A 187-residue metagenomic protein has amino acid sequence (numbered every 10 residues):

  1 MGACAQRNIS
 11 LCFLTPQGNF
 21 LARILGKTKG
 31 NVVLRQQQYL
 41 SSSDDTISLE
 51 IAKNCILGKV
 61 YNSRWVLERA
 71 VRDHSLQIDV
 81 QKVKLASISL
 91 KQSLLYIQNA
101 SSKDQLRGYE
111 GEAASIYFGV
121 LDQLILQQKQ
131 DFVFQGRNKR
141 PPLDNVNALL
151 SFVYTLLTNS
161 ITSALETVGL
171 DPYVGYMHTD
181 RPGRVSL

Functional and structural regions predicted by a protein language model:
M1-S43, I47: Trp/Phe/Arg-rich N-terminal binding region typifying the photolyase-homology
V33-L187: Active-site helix-to-loop segments that bind/position phosphate- or nucleotide-bearing substrates and donors across
